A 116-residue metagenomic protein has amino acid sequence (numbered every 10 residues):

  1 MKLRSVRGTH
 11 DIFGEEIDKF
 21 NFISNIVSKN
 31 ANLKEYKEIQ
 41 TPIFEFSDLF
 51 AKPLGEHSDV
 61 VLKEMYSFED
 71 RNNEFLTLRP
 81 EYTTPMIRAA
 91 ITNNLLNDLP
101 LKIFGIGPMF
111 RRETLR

Functional and structural regions predicted by a protein language model:
M1-R116: TRNA-recognition modules of translation machinery and tRNA-sensing kinases, especially anticodon-binding
